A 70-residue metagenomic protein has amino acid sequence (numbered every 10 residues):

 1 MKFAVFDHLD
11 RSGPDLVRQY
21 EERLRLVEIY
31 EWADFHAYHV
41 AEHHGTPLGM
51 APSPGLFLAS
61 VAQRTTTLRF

Functional and structural regions predicted by a protein language model:
M1-F70: N-terminal beta1-alpha1-beta2 module of alpha/beta enzyme domains
